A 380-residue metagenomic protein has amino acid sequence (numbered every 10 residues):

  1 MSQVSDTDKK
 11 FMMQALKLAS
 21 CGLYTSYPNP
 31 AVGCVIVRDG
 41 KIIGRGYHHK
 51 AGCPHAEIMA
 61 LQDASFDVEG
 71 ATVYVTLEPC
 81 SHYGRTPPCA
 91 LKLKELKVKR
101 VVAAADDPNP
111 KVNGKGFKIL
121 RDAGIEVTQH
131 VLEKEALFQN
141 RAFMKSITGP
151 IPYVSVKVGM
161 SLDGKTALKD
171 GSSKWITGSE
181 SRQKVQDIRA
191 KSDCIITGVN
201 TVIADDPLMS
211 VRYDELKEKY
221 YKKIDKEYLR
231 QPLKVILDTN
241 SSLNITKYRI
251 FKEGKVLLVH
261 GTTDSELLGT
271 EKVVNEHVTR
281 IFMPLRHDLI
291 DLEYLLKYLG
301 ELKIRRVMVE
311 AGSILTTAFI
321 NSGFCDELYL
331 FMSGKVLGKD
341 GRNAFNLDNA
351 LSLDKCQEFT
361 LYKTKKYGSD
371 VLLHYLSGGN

Functional and structural regions predicted by a protein language model:
S2-M13, L18-L23, Y27-P30, R45 (+2 more regions): Enzymes that bind and transform nitrogen-containing heteroaromatic metabolites
Y24-S26, G52, F117, V131-G159: Proteins enriched for Cys/Gly/acidic motifs involved in redox and nucleic-acid/cofactor modification
S26-G40: N-terminal glycine-rich anion-binding loops that anchor highly charged ligand groups
I36-E135, K252, T262, I320: Zn2+-dependent cytidine deaminase-like catalytic core
A64, R121, I147-G149, E327 (+1 more regions): Short alpha-helix boundary/capping motifs
N109, N113, Q129-L132, I147-I151 (+1 more regions): Short capping loops/turns at secondary-structure boundaries
G116-K118, A142-K145, V211-Y213, F324: Short low-complexity, flexible loop/linker segments enriched in glycine and/or proline with clustered acidic
D122-E126, K145, G149, G198: Alpha-helix capping at helix-to-loop junctions
